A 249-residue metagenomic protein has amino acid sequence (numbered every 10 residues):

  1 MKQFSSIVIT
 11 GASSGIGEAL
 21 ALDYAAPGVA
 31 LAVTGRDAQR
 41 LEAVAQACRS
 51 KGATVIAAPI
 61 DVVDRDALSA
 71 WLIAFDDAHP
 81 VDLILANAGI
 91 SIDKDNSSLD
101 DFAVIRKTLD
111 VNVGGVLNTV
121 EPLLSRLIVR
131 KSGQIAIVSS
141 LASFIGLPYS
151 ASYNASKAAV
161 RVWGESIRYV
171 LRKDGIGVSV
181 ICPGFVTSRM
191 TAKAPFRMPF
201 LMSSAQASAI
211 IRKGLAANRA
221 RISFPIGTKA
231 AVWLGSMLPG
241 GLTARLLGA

Functional and structural regions predicted by a protein language model:
S13-S14: Conserved glycine-rich cofactor-binding loop
V29-V44: Conserved glycine-rich Rossmann-like NAD(P)H-binding loop of the short-chain dehydrogenase/reductase
S50-D66: Rossmann-fold cofactor-recognition segment
S91-R106, Y149: Conserved mid-core segment of classical short-chain dehydrogenase/reductases
V120, S156: Active-site helix of classical SDR
S140: Residue(s) in the substrate-gating loop at a strand-loop-helix junction that position the organic substrate next
V180, F196-A231: C-terminal helical subdomain
